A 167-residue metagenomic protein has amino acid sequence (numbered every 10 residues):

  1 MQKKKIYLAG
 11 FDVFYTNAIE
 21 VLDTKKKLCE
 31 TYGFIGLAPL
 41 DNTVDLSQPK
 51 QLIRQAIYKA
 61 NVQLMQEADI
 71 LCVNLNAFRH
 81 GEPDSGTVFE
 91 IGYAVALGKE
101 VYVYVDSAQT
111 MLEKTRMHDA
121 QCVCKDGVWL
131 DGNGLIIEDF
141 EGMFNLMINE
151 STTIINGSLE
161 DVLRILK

Functional and structural regions predicted by a protein language model:
M1-K167: Conserved catalytic or regulatory cores that recognize and/or transform ribose-phosphate-containing ligands
